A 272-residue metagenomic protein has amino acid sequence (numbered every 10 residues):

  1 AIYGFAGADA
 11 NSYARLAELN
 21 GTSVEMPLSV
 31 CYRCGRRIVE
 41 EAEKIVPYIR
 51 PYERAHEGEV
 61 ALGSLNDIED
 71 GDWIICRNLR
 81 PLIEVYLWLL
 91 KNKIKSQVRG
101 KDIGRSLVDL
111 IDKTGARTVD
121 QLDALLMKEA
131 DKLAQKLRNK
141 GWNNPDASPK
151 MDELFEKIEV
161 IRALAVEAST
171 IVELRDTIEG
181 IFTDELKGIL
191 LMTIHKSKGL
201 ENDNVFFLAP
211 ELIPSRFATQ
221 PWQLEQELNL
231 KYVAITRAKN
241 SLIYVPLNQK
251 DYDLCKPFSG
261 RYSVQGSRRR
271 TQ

Functional and structural regions predicted by a protein language model:
A1-L62, E69, W73-K91, Q97-D109 (+6 more regions): Conserved helicase motor core of SF1/SF2 NTP-dependent helicases
A42, S64-I68, G115, G260-R261: Alpha-helix boundary/capping detector
I49, A61-S64, Q121, C255 (+1 more regions): Short, intrinsically disordered/low-complexity patches at protein termini and at juxtamembrane boundaries
N66-D70, T236-R237: Flexible, charged surface loops at secondary-structure boundaries
K113-V245: Conserved helicase C-terminal RecA-like lobe
W222, L230-Q272: Helicase C-terminal subdomain and adjacent C-terminal extension
